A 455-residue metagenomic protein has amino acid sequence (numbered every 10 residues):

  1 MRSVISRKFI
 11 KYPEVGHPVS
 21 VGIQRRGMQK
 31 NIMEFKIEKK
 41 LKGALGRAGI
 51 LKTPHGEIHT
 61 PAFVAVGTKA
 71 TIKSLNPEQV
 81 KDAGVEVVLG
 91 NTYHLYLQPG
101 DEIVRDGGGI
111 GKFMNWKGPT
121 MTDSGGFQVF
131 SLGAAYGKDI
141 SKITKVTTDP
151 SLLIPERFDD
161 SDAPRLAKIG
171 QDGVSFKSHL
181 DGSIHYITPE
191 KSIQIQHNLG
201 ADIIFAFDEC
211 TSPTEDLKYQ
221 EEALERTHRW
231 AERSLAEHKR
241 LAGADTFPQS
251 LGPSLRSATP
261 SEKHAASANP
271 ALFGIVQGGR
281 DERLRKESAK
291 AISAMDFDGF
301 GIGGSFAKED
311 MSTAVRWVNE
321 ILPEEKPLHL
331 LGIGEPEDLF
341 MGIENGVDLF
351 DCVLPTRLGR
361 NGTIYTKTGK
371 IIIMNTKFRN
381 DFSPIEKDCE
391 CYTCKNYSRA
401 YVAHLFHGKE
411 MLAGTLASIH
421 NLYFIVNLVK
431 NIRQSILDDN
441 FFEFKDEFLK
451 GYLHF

Functional and structural regions predicted by a protein language model:
M1-K30, K239-N269: Intrinsic disorder/low-complexity segments
N31-A242, T376-R379: Non-catalytic, usually N-terminal nucleic-acid engagement modules in DNA/RNA processing proteins
N31-I50, I58-G67, T71-S74, D208-T214 (+1 more regions): C-terminal extensions of enzymes
G56, V88, D123, Q196 (+5 more regions): Conserved, mostly hydrophobic/aromatic
V85-E86, W116-T120, G200-D202, A268-L272 (+2 more regions): Short, well-ordered coil/turn segments that N-cap beta-strands
S192, A223, T227-W230, S234 (+5 more regions): Alpha-helical packing segments of well-folded alpha/beta enzyme cores
S212-L217, E221, D298-G303, M411-G414: Glycine- and acidic
E225-H228, E237, L241, A271-I385: Glycine-rich phosphate/ribose-binding loops and adjacent secondary-structure elements that form binding surfaces
